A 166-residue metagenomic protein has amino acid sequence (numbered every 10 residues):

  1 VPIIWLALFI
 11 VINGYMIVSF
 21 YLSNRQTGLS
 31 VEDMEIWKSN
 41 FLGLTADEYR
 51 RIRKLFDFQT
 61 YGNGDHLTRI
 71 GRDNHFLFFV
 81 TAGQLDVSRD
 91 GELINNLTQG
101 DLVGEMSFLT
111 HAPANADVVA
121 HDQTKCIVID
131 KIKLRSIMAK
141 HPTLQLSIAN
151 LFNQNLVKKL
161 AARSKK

Functional and structural regions predicted by a protein language model:
P2-L29: Transmembrane alpha-helices and immediately adjacent membrane-cytoplasm interface residues in multi-pass integral
F20-L44, R163: Membrane-proximal amphipathic helices and linker segments at transmembrane-helix boundaries in multi-pass membrane
E35-D90, N95-E105: Regulatory nucleotide-sensing modules
E48, N95-N153: Cyclic-nucleotide recognition modules
D57, H66, L134, A139-T143 (+1 more regions): A broad detector of the eukaryotic-type serine/threonine protein kinase catalytic domain
T60, V87, Q145-L146, V157: A short hydrophobic/aromatic micro-motif that marks alpha-helical segments and, especially, helix-coil
L151-K166: Polybasic "coupling" helices that flank or enter modular domains
